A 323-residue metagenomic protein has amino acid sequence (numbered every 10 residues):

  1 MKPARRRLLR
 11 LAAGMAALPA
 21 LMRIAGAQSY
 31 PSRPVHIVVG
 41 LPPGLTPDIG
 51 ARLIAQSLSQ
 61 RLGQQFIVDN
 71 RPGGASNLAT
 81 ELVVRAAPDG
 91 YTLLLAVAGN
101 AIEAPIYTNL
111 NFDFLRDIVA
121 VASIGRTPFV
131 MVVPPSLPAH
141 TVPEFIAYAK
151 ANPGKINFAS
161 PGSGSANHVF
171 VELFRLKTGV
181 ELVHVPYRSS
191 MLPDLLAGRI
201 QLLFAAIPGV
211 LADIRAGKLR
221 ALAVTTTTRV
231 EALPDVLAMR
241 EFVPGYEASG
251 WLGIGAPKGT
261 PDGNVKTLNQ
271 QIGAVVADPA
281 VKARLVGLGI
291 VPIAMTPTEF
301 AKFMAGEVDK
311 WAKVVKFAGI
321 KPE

Functional and structural regions predicted by a protein language model:
R7-A27: N-terminal export signals
A12, S29, P34, N70 (+13 more regions): Conserved functional loop/turn residues at catalytic and ligand-binding sites
I24-I37, A87-Y91, I146-I156, R215-A216 (+3 more regions): Immediate post-signal peptide segment of exported/extracytoplasmic ligand-binding proteins
G26-L115, K155, V180-Q201, A294 (+1 more regions): N-terminal (or domain-start) structured segment
S32-P34, K177-V180, D262-E323: An extracytoplasmic/periplasmic, membrane-proximal ligand-sensing/linker region
R85-G90, P105-S190, M239, W251-R284: Hinge/capping helix and adjacent helix->loop/strand transition within the periplasmic-binding protein
R126, G209-D278, G306-D309: C-terminal lobe and pocket-closing loops of periplasmic/extracytoplasmic Venus-flytrap solute-binding proteins
K155-V236: Ligand-binding pocket segment of bilobal, Venus flytrap-like solute-binding proteins
